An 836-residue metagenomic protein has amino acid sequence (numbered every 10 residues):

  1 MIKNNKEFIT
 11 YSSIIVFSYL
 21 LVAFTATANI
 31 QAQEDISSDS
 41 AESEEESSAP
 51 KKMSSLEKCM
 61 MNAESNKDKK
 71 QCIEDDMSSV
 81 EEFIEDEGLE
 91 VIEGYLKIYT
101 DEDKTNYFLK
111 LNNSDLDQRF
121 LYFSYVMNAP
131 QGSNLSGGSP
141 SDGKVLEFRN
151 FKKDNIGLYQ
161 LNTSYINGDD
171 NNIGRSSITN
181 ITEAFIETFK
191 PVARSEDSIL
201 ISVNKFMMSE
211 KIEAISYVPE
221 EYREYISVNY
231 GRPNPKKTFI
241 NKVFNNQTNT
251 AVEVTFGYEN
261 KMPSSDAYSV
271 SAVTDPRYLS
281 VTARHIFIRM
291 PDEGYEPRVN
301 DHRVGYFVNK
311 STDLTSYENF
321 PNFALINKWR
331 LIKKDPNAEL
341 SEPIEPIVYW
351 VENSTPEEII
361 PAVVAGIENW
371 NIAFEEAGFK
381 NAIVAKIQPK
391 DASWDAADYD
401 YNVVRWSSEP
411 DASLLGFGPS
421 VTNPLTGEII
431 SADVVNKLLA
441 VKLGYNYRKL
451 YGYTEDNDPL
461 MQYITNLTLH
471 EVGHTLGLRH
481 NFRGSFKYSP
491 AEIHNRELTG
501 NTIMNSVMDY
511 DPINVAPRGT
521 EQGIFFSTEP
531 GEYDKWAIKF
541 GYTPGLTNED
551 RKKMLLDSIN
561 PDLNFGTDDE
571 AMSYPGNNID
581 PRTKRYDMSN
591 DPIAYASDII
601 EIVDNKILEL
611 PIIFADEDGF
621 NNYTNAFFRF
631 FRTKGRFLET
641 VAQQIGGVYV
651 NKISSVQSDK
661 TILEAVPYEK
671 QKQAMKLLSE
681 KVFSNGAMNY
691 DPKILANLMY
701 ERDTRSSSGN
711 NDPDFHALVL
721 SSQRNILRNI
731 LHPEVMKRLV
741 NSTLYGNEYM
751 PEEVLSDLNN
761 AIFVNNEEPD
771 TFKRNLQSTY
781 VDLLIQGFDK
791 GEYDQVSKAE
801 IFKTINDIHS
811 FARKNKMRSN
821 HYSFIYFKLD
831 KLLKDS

Functional and structural regions predicted by a protein language model:
M1-I9: N-terminal secretory signal peptides that target proteins for export/translocation
S12-T25: Bacterial N-terminal signal peptides
A28-A32: Boundary at the C-terminal end of the N-terminal hydrophobic targeting segment
I36-E46, P50-K51, L56-T355, V364 (+8 more regions): Auxiliary tRNA-acceptor-end handling modules of aminoacyl-tRNA synthetases
P321-A324, E358-A365, N369, P459 (+7 more regions): Generic recognition of stable, solvent-exposed alpha-helical segments in well-folded globular domains
E368-F379, G473-H474, L478, I513 (+2 more regions): Sec-exported extracytoplasmic/periplasmic mature domains
I387-S407, Q462-G519: The catalytic-center signature of Zn2+-dependent metalloproteases
S485-S836: Conserved catalytic/binding loops enriched for acidic/polar residues
